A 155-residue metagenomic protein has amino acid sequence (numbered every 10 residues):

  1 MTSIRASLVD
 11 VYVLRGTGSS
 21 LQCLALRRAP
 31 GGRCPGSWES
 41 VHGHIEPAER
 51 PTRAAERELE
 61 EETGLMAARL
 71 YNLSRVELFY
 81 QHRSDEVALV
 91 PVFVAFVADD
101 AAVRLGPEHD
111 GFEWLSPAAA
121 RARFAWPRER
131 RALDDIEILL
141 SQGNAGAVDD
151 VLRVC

Functional and structural regions predicted by a protein language model:
M1-C23: Conserved N-terminal beta-strand and adjoining loop/helix that marks the start of the Nudix/MutT-like hydrolase domain
I4-A6, G18, R33, D85-V87 (+1 more regions): A generic fold-level signal
S7, E60, G64-A101: Active-site segment of metal-dependent pyrophosphate-handling enzymes, primarily the Nudix hydrolase catalytic core
V13-R15, R27, V94-F96: Short, well-ordered beta-strand micro-motif
S20-E61: Conserved Nudix-box catalytic region and its N-terminal flanking loop in Nudix hydrolases and closely related
E39, V87, W114: Short aromatic/basic micro-patch
V92, A102-I136: NUDIX/MutT-family hydrolases
S141-V154: Short, charged, intrinsically disordered terminal tails
